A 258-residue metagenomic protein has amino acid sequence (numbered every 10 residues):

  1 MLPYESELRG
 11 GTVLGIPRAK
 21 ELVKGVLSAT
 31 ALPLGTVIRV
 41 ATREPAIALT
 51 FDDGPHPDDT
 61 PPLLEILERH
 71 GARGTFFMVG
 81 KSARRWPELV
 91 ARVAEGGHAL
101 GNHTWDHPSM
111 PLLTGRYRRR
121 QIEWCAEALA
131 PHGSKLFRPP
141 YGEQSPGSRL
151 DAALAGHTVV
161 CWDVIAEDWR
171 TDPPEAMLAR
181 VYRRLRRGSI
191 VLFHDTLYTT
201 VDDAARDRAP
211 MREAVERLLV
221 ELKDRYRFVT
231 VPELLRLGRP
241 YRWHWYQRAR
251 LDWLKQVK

Functional and structural regions predicted by a protein language model:
M1-T30: Short glycine- and acidic-rich boundary segments immediately preceding or forming the N-terminal edge of structured
P3-E7, G96, G101, L192: Intrinsically disordered, low-complexity regions enriched for glutamine and histidine
E7-L14, G35-I38, P62-L63, D151-A155 (+1 more regions): A broad, low-specificity signal for short, low-complexity segments enriched in glycine/proline and polar/charged
L14, I38-A41, A91, T230-P232 (+1 more regions): N-terminal non-cleavable signal-anchor helices
G15-E21, E44-P45, H70, V159-W162 (+1 more regions): A generic short-segment signal for beta-strand/edge and adjacent turn/coil regions
K20-P111, Y117, E123-W124, S134 (+1 more regions): Active-site beta->alpha N-cap acidic-glycine motif
R84-R85, D106-R227, V231-W245: Catalytic domains of cell-wall/extracellular-matrix polysaccharide-remodeling enzymes, centered on de-N-acetylation
V231-L234, Q247-K258: Active-site and substrate-binding clefts of carbohydrate-active enzymes
